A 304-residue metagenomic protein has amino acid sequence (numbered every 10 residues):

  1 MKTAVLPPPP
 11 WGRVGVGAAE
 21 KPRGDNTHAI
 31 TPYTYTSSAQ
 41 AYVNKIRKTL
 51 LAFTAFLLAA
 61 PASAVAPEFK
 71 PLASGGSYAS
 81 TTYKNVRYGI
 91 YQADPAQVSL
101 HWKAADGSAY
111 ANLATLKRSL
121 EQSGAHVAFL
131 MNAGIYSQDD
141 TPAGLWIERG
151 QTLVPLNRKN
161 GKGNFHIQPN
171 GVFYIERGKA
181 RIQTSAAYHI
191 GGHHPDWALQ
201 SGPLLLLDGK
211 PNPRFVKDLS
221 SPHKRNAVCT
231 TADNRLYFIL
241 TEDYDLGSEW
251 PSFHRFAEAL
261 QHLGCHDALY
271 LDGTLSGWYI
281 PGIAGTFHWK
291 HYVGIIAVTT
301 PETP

Functional and structural regions predicted by a protein language model:
G12-R13: Glycine-biased, low-complexity coil/linker segments
T27-A29, T34, V43: Short hydrophobic alpha-helical segments enriched in small aliphatic residues
A39-L51: Bacterial N-terminal signal peptides that target proteins for export
L51-A59: Bacterial N-terminal signal peptides
A64-N164: Zymogen propeptides
D140-K217: Active-site-adjacent helix-turn-beta-strand microarchitecture at beta-sheet edges that either contains or buttresses
T141-G163, R214-C265, S276-P304: Conserved, well-ordered active-site substructure
